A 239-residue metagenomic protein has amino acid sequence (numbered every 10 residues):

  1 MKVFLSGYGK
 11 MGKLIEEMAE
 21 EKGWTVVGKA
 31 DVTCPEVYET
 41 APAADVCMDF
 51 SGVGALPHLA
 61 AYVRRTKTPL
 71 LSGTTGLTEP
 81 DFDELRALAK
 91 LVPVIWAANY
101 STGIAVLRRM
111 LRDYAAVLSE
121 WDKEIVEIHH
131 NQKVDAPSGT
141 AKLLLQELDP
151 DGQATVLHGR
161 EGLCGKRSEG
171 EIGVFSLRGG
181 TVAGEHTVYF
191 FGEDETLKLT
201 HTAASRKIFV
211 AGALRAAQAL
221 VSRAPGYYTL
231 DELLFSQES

Functional and structural regions predicted by a protein language model:
K2-S6, K10-A41, S119-S239: C-terminal substrate-binding/catalytic lobe of Rossmann-fold NAD(P)-dependent oxidoreductases
V26, L70-L71, V94-W96: Hydrophobic beta-strand scaffold residues
D31-P35, T75-T78, N99-Y100: Short, acidic/turn-prone active-site loops that include or flank metal/cofactor- and phosphate-binding residues
T40, V53-G73, E79-E84: Rossmann-fold NAD(P) dinucleotide-binding segment
C47-M48: N-terminal Rossmann-like NAD(P) cofactor-binding module of classical short-chain dehydrogenase/reductase
A61, T74-V94, A105, R112-Y114: Rossmann-fold NAD(P)-binding glycine/threonine-rich loop
V106-E120, A136: Rossmann-like NAD(P)H-binding beta-loop-alpha module
